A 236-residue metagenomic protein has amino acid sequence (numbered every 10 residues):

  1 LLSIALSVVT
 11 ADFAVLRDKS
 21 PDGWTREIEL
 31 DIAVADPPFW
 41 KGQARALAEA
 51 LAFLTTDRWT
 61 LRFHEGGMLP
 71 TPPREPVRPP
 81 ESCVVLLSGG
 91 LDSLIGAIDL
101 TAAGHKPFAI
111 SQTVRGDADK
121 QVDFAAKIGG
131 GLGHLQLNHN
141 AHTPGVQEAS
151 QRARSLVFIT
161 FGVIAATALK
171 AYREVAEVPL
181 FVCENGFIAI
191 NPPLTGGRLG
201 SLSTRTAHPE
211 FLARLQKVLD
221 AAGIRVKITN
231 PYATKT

Functional and structural regions predicted by a protein language model:
L1-V84, L94-H139, E148: RNA-binding accessory domains that recognize and position tRNA/RNA substrates
A44-R45, S93, I159, L212: Generic non-transmembrane alpha-helix signal with a bias for helix starts/N-cap capping motifs
E81, Q112-K235: ATP-dependent adenylate-handling ligase core
G90: Conserved G/P- and acidic residue-centered "switch" motifs that form tight phosphate/ATP-binding loops in soluble
